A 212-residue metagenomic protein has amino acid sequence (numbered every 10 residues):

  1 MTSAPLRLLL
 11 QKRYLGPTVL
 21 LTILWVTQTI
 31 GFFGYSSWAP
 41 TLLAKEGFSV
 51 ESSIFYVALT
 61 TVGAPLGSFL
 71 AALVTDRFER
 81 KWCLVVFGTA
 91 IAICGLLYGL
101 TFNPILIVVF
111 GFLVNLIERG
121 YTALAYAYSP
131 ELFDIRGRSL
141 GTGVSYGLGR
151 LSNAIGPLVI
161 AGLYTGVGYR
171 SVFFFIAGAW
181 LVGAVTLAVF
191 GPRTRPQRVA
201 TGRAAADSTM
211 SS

Functional and structural regions predicted by a protein language model:
L10-S68: Extracytoplasmic gate region of multi-pass secondary transporters
L43-A44, V74-T75, I160-G168: Interfacial helix-cap and linker-helix signal at transmembrane-aqueous boundaries of multi-pass secondary transporters
S68-E79: Helix-to-loop junctions at the C-terminal end of transmembrane segments in multipass secondary transporters
R77-G88: Cytoplasmic membrane-interface "Motif A"-like loop-to-helix N-cap segments of 12-TM Major Facilitator Superfamily
A90-F102: C-terminal ends and interior cores of transmembrane alpha-helices in multi-pass membrane transporters/permeases
L100-F110: Helix-loop junctions at membrane interfaces in 12-TM secondary transporters
Y164-G178: A membrane-interface helix-boundary motif in multi-pass transporters
A179-A204: Multi-pass alpha-helical transporter architecture, strongest for 12-TM Major Facilitator/SLC carriers used
